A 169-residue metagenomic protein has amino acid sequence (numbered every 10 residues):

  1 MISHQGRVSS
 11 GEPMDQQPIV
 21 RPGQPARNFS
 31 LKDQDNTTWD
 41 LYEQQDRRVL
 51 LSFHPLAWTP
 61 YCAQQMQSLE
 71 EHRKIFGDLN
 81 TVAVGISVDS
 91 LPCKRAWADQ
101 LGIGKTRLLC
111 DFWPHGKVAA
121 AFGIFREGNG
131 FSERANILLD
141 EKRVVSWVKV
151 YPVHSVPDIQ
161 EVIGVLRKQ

Functional and structural regions predicted by a protein language model:
I2-Q169: Chalcogenol-based redox active-site neighborhoods
